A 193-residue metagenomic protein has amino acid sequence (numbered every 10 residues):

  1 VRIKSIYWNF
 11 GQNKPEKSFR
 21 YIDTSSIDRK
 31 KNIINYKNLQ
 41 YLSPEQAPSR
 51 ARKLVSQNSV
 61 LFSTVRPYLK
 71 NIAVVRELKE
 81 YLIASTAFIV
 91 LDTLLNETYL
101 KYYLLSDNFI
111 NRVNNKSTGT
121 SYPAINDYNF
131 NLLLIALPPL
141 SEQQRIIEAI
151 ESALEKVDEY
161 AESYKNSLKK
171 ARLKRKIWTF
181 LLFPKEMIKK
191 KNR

Functional and structural regions predicted by a protein language model:
V1-N13, A136, L140-R193: Non-catalytic DNA-recognition/assembly elements of restriction-modification systems
V1-Q12, I22-Q57, V75, K79: Sequence-specific dsDNA recognition surfaces
Q12-D23, Y36-K37, N115-S117, K189-N192: Short coil/turn segments at secondary-structure boundaries
P15, Y21, E97, D107-I110 (+1 more regions): Alpha-helix initiation and N-capping motif
K17-F19, I83-T86, Y128-F130: Short edge beta-strand segments in beta-sheet-rich domains
R50-L105, F109, N114, T118 (+1 more regions): A short beta-sheet element
N108, Y128, L140-E142: Cytosolic histidine kinase catalytic core of two-component systems
